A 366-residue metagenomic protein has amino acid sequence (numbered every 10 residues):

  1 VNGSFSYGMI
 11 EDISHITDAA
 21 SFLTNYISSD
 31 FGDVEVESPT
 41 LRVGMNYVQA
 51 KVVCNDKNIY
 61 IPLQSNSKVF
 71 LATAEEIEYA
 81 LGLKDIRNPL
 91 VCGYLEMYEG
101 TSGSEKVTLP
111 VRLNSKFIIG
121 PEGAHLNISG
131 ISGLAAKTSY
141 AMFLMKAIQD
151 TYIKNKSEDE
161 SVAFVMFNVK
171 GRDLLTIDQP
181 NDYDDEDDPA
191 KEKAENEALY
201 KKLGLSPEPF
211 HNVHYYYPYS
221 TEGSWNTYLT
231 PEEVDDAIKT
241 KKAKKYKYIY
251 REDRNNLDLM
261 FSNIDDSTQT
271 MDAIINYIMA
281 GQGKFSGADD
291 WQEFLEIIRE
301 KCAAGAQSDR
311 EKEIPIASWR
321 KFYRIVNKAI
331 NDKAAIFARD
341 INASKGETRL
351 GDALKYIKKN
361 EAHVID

Functional and structural regions predicted by a protein language model:
V1-I131, K154-E158: Basic- and hydrophobic-enriched, low-structure N-terminal and domain-boundary segments that flank ATP-binding catalytic
F5, R42-M45, G123, A136 (+3 more regions): Charged, alpha-helix-enriched surfaces in structured cytosolic catalytic cores of large nucleotide-utilizing machines
Y7, Y26, Y47, Y60 (+13 more regions): Sequence-level detector for tyrosine residue identity
H15-A19, E76, I131-A136, D182-D185 (+1 more regions): A generic short-segment signal for beta-strand/edge and adjacent turn/coil regions
I27-G32, K68-A72, I128-S132, A147 (+2 more regions): Short, low-complexity, polar/charged sequence segments that are solvent-exposed and flexible
G103-P209, H214: Glycine-rich phosphate-binding loop of nucleotide-binding enzymes
I153-S157, M166, G171-L175, P207-D366: P-loop NTPase motor domains
